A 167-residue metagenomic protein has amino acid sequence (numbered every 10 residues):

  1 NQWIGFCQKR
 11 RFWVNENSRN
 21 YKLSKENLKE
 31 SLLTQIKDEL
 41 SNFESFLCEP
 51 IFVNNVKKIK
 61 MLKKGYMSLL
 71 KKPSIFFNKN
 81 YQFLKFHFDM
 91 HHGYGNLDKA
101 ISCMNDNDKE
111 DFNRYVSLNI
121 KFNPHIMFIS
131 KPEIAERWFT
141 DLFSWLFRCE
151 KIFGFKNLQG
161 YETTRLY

Functional and structural regions predicted by a protein language model:
N1-Y167: ER/Golgi luminal nucleotide-sugar-dependent glycosyltransferases, focusing on the catalytic module
